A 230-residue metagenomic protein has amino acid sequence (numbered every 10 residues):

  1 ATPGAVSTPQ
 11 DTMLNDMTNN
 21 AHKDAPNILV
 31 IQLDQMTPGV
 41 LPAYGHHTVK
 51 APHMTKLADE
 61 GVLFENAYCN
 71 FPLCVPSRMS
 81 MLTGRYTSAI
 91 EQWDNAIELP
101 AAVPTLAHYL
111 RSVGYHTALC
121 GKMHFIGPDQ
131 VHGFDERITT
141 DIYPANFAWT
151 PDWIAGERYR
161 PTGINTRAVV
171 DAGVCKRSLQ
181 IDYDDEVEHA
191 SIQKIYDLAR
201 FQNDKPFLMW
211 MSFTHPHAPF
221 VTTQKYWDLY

Functional and structural regions predicted by a protein language model:
T2-A5, P9, M13-Y230: Formylglycine-dependent sulfatase
